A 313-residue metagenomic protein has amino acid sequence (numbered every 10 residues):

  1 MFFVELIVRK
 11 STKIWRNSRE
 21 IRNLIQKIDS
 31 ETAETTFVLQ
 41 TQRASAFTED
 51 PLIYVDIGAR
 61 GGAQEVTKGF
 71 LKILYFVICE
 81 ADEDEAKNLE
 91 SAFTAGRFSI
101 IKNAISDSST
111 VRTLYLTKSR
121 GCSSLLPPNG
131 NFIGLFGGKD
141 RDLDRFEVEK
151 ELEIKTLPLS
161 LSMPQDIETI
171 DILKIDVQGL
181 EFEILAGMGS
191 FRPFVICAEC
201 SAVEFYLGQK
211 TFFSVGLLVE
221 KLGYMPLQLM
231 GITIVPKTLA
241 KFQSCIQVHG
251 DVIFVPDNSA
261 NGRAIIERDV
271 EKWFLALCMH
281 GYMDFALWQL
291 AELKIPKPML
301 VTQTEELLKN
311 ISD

Functional and structural regions predicted by a protein language model:
F2-D313: Phosphate/nucleotide-binding beta-alpha loop and adjacent structural elements of enzyme active sites
